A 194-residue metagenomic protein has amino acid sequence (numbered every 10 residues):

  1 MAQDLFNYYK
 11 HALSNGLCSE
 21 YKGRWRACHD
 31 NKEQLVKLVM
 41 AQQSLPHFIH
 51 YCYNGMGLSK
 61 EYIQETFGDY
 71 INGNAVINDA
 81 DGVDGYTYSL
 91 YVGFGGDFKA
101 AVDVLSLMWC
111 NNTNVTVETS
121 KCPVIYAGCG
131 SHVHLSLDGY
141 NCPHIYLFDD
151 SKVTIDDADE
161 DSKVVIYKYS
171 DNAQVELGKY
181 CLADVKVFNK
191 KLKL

Functional and structural regions predicted by a protein language model:
M1-L194: Short, glycine-biased loop/turn motifs at secondary-structure junctions and in low-complexity Ser/Thr/Pro-rich termini
